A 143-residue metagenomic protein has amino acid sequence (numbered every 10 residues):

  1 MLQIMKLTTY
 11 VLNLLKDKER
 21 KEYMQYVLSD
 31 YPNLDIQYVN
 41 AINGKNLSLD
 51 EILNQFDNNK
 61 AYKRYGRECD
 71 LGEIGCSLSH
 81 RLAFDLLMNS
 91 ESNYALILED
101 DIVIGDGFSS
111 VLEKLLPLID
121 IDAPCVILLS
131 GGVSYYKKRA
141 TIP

Functional and structural regions predicted by a protein language model:
L2-L98, I102-P143: An acidic/histidine-cluster motif and surrounding catalytic segment that typifies divalent-metal-assisted enzyme active
